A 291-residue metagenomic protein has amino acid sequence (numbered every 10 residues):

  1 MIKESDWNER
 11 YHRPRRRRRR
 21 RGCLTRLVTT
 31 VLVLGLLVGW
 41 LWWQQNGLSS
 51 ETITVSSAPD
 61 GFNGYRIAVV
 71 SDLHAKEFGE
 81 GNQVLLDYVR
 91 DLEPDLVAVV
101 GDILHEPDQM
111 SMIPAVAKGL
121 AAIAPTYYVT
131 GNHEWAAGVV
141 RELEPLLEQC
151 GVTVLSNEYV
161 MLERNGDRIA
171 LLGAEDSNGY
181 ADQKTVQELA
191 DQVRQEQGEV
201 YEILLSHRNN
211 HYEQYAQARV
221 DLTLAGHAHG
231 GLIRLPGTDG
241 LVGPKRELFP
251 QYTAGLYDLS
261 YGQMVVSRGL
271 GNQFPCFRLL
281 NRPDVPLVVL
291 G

Functional and structural regions predicted by a protein language model:
M1-G22, I123: N-terminal Lys/Arg-rich, disordered targeting/topogenic segments
T25-W42: Hydrophobic membrane-insertion alpha-helices, especially the h-region of bacterial N-terminal signal peptides
L37-V55: Aromatic-capped interface at the extracytoplasmic side of an N-terminal signal-anchor transmembrane helix
V55-A68, V152-T153, Y159-G173, E199 (+2 more regions): Beta-strand-turn-beta hairpins that frame and shape the catalytic cleft of phosphate-ester-processing enzymes
G61, Y65-E158: Membrane-embedded segments
H74, L104, H133-E134, Y159-V160 (+4 more regions): Catalytic metal-binding/acid-base residues of hydrolase active sites
E144-P145, Q149-V152, R164-L205, Y212-E213 (+1 more regions): Binuclear metal-dependent hydrolase catalytic cores centered on His/Asp/Glu-rich metal-binding motifs
N209-L287: Conserved beta-sheet core of the metallophosphoesterase superfamily
